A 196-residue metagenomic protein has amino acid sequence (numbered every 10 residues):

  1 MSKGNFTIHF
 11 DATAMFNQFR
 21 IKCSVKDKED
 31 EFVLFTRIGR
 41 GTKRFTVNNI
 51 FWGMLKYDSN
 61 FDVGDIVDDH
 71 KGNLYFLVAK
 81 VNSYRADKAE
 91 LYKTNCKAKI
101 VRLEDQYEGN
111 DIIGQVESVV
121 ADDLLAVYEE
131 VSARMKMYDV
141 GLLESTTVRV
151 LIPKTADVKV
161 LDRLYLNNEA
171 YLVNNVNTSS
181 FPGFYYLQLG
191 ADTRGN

Functional and structural regions predicted by a protein language model:
M1-D27, N196: Short, intrinsically disordered N-terminal pre-domain segments
S24-N196: Short, conserved turn/kink motifs that form compact alpha/beta structural patches or helix kinks used as
